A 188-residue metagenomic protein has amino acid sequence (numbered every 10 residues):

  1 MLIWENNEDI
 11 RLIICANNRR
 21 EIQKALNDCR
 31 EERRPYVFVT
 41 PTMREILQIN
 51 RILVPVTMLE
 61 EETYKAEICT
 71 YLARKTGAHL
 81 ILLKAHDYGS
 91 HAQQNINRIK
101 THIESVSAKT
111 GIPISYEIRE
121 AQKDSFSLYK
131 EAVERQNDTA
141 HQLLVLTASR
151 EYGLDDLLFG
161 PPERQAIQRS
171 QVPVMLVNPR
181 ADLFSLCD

Functional and structural regions predicted by a protein language model:
M1, Y116-S125: Short beta->alpha junction loops
L2-E67, K75, L83, R169-D188: Intrinsically disordered or low-complexity boundary/linker segments at protein termini and domain junctions
L2-R30, Y129-R169: Short beta-strand-loop elements within alpha/beta enzyme cores that line or abut nucleotide/cofactor pockets
E32-P35, Q94-I99, F126-K130: Short acidic/polar alpha-helix capping motifs at helix-coil junctions
R51-I118, N137-Q142, R169-S170, V174 (+1 more regions): Small/aliphatic-rich secondary-structure junction motif
M58, A121, D155: Glycine- and other small-residue-rich loops at beta-strand/loop junctions that grip anionic moieties
K65, A92-N95, S127, D156-L157 (+1 more regions): Short, well-ordered secondary-structure micro-motifs
